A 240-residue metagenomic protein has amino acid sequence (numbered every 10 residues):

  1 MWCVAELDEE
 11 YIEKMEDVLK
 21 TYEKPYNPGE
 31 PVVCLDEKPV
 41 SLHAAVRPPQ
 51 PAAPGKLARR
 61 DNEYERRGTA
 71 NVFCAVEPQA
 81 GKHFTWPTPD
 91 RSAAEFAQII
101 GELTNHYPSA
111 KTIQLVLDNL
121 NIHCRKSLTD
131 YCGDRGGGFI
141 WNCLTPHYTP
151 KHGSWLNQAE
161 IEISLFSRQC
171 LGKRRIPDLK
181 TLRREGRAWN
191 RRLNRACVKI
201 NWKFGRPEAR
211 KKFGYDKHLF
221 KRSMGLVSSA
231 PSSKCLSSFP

Functional and structural regions predicted by a protein language model:
M1-E13: Short Lys/Arg-enriched helix C-cap and helix-to-coil transition segments that create basic nucleic-acid-contact patches
A5-E6, V46, T181-P240: C-terminal domain-tail junction helix/linker
M15-G101, F213, F220: Extended, low-complexity cationic-aromatic segments
C34-D36, A75, G81, I100 (+5 more regions): Mobile genetic element proteins and their domesticated derivatives, centered on retroelements and DNA transposons
R59-Y64, G136-Q158, R174-I176: RNase H-like polynucleotidyl transferase catalytic core
A70, D118-N119, P146-R168, K180: RNase H-like two-metal-ion nuclease catalytic core shared by retroviral integrases and related mobile-element nucleases
A80, A159-D178, R192-A196: Active-site proximal helix-loop segment of RNase H-like, two-metal nucleases, encompassing DDE(D)
A94-Q114: Short, basic/hydrophobic alpha-helical segments
